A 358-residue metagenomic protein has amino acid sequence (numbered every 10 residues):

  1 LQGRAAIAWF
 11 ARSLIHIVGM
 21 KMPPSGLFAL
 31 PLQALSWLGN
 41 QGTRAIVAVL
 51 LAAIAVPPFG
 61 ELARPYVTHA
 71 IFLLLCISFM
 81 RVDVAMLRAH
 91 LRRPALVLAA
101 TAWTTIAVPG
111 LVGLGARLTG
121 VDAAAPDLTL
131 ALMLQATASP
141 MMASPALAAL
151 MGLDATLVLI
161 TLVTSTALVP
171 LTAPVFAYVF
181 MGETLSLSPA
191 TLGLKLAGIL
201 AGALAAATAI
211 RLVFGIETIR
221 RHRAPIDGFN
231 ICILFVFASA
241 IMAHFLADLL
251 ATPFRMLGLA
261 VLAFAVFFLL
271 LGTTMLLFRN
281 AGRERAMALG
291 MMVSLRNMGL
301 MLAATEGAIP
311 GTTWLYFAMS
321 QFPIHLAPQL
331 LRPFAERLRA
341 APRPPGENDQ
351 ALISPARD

Functional and structural regions predicted by a protein language model:
L1-K21: N-terminal amphipathic/basic-hydrophobic helices that include classical n-h-c signal peptides and signal-anchor
I15-D358: Alpha-helical transmembrane segments of multi-pass small-molecule/ion transporters
